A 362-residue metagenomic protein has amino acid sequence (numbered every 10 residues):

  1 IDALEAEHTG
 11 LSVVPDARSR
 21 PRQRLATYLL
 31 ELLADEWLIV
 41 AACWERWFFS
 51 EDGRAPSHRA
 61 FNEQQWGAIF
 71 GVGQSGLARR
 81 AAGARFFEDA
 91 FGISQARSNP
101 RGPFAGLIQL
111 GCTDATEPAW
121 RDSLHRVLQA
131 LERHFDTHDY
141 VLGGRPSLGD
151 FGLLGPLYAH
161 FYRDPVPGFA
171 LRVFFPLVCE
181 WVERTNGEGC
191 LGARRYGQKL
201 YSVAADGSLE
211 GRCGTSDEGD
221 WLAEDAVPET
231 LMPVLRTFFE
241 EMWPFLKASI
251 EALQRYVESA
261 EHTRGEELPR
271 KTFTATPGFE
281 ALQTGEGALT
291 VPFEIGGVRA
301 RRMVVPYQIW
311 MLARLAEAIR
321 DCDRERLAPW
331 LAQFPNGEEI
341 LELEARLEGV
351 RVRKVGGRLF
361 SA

Functional and structural regions predicted by a protein language model:
I1-A81, V141, F161, T215-A362: GST-like domain detector, emphasizing the conserved glutathione-binding G-site in the N-terminal thioredoxin-like
G83-P103, D114-L131, F151: All-alpha helical catalytic cores of prenyl diphosphate-utilizing isoprenoid enzymes
P103, V141-F161: GST superfamily/GST-like fold recognition
L107-I108: Globin-like tetrapyrrole-binding proteins
W120-V127, L131-H134, W181, V234 (+2 more regions): Alpha-helical packing segments of well-folded alpha/beta enzyme cores
E132-L142: Cytochrome P450 catalytic-domain "roof"
H134, P156-L191: Short His-centered aromatic/hydrophobic patch
G197-L200: Conserved catalytic/binding loops enriched for acidic/polar residues
